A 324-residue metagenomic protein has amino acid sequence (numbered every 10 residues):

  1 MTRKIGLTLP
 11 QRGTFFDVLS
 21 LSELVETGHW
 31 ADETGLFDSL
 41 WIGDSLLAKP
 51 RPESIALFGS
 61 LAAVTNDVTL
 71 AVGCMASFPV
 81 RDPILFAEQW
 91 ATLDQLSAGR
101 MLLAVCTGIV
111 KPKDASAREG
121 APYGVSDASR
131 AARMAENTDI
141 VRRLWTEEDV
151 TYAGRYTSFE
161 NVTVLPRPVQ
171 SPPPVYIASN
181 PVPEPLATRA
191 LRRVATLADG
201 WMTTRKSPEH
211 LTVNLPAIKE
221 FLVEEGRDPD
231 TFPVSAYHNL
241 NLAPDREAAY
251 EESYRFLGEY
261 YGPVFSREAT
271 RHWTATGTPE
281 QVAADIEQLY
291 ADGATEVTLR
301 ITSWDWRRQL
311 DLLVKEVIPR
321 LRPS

Functional and structural regions predicted by a protein language model:
M1-T69, A128, P172-P174: N-terminal beta1-alpha1-beta2 module of alpha/beta enzyme domains
T2-L19, P79-T151, E209-P216, W304: Flexible, glycine-rich active-site loops centered on histidine and acidic residues that chelate a metal or position
R3-L9, D38-I42, L70-G73, M101-V105 (+4 more regions): Hydrophobic faces of well-ordered beta-strands that scaffold small-molecule active sites in alpha/beta enzyme cores
L7-S22, C74-P83, P172-T188, E268-E280: Active-site mouth loops of central-metabolism enzymes
H29-T34, F58-D67, W90-M101, R192-T196 (+2 more regions): Acidic (Asp/Glu)-rich catalytic clusters
S39-V64, A76-S77, R205-E209, R300-L312: Glycine-rich, proline-tolerant flexible connector loops at the mouths of alpha/beta enzymes
P52-V72, R133-N137, V314-S324: Alpha-helix-loop-beta-strand connector modules within alpha/beta enzyme cores
L61, L93, V141, V175 (+7 more regions): Conserved, mostly hydrophobic/aromatic
